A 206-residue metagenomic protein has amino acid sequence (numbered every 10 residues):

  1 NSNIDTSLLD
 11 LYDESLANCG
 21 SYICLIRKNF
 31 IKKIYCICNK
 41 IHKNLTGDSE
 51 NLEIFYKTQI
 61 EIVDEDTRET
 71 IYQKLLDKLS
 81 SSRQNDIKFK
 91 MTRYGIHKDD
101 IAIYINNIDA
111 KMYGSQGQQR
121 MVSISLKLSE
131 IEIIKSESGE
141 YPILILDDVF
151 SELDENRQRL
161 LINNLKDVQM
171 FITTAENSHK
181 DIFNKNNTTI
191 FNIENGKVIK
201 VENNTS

Functional and structural regions predicted by a protein language model:
N3-I143, E152-N156, L160-N163, Q169 (+2 more regions): Conserved NTPase motor "head" modules and their coupling/switch loops across ABC/AAA+ ATPases, GTPases, and GHKL ATPases
D147-V149: Walker B catalytic acidic pair
M170, I190-N192: Conserved beta-strand scaffold positions in the cores of enzyme catalytic domains, especially in NTP/NDP-utilizing
T174: Short beta-strand/turn micro-motifs composed of small residues that flank or help shape donor/cofactor-binding pockets
